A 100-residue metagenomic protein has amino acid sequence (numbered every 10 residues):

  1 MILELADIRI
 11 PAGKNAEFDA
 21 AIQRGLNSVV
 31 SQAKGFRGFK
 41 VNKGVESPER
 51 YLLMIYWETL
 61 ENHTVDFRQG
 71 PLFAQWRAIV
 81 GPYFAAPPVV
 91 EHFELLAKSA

Functional and structural regions predicted by a protein language model:
I2, K40-L52, Q75-A100: Glycine-rich beta-strand-turn "strand-cap" elements at beta-sheet edges
I2-R9: Short glycine-/aliphatic-rich beta-strand segments at the starts of folded cytosolic domains
R9, N42, M54-Y56: Short hydrophobic/aromatic beta-strand micro-patches that form the beta-sheet surface supporting nucleotide- or nucleic
R9-I22: Short, surface-exposed ligand-recognition loops at beta-strand->loop->(often short) alpha-helix junctions that present
A12, V45-S47, E61: Feature marks short, surface-exposed loop/turn motifs that line or immediately flank catalytic pockets and channel
A16, E61-H63, K98-A100: Residue-level signal for secondary-structure boundary sites
R24, S28-F36, Y56-V89: An amphipathic, aromatic/His-enriched active-site/gating alpha helix that lines ligand/cofactor pockets
